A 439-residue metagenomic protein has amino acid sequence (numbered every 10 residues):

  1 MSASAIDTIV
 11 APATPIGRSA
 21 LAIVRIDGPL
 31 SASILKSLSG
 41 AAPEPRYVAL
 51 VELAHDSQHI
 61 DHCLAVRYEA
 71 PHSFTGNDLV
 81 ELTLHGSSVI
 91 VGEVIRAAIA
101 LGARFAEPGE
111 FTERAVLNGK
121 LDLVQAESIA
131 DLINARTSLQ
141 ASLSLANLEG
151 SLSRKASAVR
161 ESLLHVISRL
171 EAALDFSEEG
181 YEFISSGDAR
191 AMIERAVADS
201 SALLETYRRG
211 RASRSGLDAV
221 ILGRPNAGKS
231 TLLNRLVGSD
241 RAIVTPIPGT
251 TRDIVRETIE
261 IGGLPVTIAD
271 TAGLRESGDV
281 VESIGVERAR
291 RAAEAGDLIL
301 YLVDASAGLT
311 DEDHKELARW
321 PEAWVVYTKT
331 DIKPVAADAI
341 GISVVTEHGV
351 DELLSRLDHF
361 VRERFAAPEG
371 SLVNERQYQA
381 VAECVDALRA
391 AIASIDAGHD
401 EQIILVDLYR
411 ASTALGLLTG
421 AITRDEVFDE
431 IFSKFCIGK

Functional and structural regions predicted by a protein language model:
M1-S142, A146, G150: A glycine-rich (often HGG/GG-containing) alpha/beta subdomain
S2-I16, S138-E260, S277-D279, R291 (+1 more regions): C-terminal-of-GTPase-core extension/linker across diverse P-loop GTPases
T8-V10, A20-A22, A49, D78-V80 (+5 more regions): Structural beta-strand/beta-sheet cores of well-ordered domains, especially the beta-sheet scaffolds that support
S19, R46-A49, A295-I299, P321-A323 (+1 more regions): Short glycine-/polar-rich loops that comprise or flank the Walker A/P-loop and associated switch/sensor motifs
L50-E69, G249-S277, A295-L298: Switch I (G2) and immediately adjacent beta-strands of P-loop GTPase domains
G119, N226, D270: Conserved G/P- and acidic residue-centered "switch" motifs that form tight phosphate/ATP-binding loops in soluble
I268, L302, V326-Y327: Generic enzyme active-site microenvironment
E282-S306: Inter-motif core of Ras-like GTPase G domains
